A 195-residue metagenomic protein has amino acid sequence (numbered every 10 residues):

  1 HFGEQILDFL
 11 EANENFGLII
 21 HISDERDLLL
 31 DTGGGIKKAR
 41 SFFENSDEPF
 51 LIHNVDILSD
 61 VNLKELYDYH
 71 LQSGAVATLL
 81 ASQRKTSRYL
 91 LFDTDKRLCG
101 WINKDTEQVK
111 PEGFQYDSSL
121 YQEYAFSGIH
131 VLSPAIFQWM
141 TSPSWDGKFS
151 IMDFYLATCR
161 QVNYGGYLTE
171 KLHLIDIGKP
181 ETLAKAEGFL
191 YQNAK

Functional and structural regions predicted by a protein language model:
H1-N54, E65: Conserved N-terminal catalytic core of the sugar/cofactor nucleotidyltransferase
F9-N13, F42, D93, K104 (+2 more regions): Residue-level signal for well-ordered alpha-helical positions
G17-I19, G74, Q161-N163: A generic structural signal for alpha->beta connector loops
I22-D24, A77, G166: Generic preference for hydrophobic
S23-E25, L80-A81, W101: Generic beta-sheet signal
E48-L51, L58, L63-L71, R84-K85 (+1 more regions): Catalytic-core segments of class I nucleotidyltransferases/pyrophosphorylases that form NMP-activated intermediates
S73-Q83, R88: A short, conserved acidic/glycine-rich loop-to-beta-strand motif that forms the donor nucleotide-sugar/metal
L90-F92, G166: A structural signal for short hydrophobic beta-strand segments in well-ordered beta-sheet cores
